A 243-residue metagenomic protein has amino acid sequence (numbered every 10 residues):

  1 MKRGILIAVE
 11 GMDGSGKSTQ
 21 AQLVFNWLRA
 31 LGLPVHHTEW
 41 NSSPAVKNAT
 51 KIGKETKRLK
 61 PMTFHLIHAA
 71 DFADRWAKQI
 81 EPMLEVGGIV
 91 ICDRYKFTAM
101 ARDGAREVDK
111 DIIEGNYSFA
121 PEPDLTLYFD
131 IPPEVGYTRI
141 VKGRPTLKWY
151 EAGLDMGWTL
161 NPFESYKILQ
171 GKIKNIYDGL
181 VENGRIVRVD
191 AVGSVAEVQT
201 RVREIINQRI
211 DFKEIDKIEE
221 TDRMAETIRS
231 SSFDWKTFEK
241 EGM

Functional and structural regions predicted by a protein language model:
V9: Hydrophobic anchor at the beta1->P-loop junction of P-loop NTPases
M12: P-loop (Walker A) phosphate-binding loop of NTP-binding proteins
K17: Conserved lysine of the Walker
Q20: Hydrophobic positions on the alpha1 helix immediately C-terminal to the Walker A/P-loop
F25, V141-M243: NTP-dependent small-molecule kinase module
L31-P121: ATP-dependent small-molecule kinase phosphotransfer cores that center on conserved nucleotide phosphate-binding segments
S42-P44, K96-F97, I131-Y137, V195: Conserved nucleotide-binding/hydrolysis micro-motifs of P-loop NTPases
A99-N175: A glycine- and Lys/Arg-enriched "phosphate-lid" helix/loop adjacent to the NTP-binding pocket of small-molecule kinases
